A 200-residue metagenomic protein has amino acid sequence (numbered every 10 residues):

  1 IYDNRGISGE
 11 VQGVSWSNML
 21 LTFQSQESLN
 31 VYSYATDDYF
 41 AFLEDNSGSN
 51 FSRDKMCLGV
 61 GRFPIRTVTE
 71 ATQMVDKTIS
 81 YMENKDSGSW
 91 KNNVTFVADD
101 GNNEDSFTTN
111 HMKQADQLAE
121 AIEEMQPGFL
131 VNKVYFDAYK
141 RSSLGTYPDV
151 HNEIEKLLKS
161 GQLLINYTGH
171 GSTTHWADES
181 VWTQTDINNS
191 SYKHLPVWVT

Functional and structural regions predicted by a protein language model:
I1-T200: Cysteine-dependent hydrolase recognition
